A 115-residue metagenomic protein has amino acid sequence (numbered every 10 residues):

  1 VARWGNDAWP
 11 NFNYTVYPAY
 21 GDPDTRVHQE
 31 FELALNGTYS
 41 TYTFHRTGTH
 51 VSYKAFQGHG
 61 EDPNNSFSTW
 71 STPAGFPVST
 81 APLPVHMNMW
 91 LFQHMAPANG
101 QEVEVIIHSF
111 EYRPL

Functional and structural regions predicted by a protein language model:
V1-L115: GH16 jelly-roll
